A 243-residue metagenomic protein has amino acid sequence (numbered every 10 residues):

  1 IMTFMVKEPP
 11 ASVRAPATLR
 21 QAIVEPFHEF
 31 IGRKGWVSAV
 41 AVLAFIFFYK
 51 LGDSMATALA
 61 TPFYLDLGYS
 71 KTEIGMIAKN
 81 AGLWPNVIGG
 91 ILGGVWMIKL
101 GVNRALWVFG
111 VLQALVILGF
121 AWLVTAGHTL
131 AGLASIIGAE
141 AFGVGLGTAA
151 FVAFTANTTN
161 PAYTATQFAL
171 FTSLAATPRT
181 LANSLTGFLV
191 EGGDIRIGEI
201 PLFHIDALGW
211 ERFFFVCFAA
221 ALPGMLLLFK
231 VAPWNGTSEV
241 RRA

Functional and structural regions predicted by a protein language model:
I1-S12, L227-A232: C-terminal membrane-cytosol helix-exit motif in multi-pass small-molecule transporters
E8-A41: Juxtamembrane intracellular "pre-TM" segments in multi-pass secondary transporters
W36-K79, N183: Extracytoplasmic gate region of multi-pass secondary transporters
K71-T72, P161-F171: Loop-to-transmembrane helix entry/capping segments in MFS-fold secondary transporters and related SLC/MFSD carriers
I88-W107, V190-E191: Helix-to-loop junctions at the C-terminal end of transmembrane segments in multipass secondary transporters
V111-H128: C-terminal ends and interior cores of transmembrane alpha-helices in multi-pass membrane transporters/permeases
H128-A153: Hydrophobic core of transmembrane alpha-helices in multi-pass small-molecule transporters, especially MFS/SLC-type
L185-P223: A membrane-interface helix-boundary motif in multi-pass transporters
